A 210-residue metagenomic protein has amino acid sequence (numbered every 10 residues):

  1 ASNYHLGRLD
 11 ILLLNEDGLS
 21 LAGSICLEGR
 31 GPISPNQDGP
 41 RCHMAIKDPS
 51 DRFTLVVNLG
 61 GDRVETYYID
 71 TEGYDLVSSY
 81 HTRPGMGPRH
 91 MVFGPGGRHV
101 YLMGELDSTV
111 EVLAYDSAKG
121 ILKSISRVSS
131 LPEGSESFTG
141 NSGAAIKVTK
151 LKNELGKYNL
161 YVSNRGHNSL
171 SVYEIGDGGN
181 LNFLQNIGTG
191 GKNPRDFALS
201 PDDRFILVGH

Functional and structural regions predicted by a protein language model:
A1-M44: Asp-box/WD-like beta-propeller blade repeats and closely related beta-sheet repeat scaffolds
A1-Y4, D48, V56-L59, G94 (+3 more regions): Conserved beta-strand positions in repeat-built beta-propeller and related beta-rich domains
Y4-H5, L14, L59-G60, I69 (+4 more regions): Short loop/turn segments immediately following the C-termini of beta-strands
L6-L9, D62-V64, S108-V110, N168-L170: Structural signal for beta-propeller blades
I11-S20, Y68-G73, L113-K123, Y173-N180: Short loop/turn segments immediately following beta-strands, especially the blade-tip and inter-blade linker loops
S20-G29, D75-Y80, L122-S130, N182-G188: Beta-propeller fold detector
G29-F53, T82-H99, L131-K157, G190-I206: Beta-rich, blade/repeat-based domains predominating in secreted/periplasmic proteins but also intracellular
F53-T109: Loop-centered beta-sheet repeat module
